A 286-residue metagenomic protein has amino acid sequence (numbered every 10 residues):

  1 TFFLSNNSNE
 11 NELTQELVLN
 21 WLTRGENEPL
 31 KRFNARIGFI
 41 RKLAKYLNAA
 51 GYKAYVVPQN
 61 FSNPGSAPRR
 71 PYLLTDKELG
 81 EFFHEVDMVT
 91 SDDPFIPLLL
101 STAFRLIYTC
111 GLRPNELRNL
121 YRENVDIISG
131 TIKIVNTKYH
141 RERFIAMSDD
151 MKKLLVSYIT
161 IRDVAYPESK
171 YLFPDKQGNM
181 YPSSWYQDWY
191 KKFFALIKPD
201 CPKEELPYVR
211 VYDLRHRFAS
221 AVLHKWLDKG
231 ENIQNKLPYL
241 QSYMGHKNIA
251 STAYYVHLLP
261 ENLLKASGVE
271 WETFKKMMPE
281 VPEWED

Functional and structural regions predicted by a protein language model:
T1-D286: Conserved catalytic core of the tyrosine transesterase superfamily
